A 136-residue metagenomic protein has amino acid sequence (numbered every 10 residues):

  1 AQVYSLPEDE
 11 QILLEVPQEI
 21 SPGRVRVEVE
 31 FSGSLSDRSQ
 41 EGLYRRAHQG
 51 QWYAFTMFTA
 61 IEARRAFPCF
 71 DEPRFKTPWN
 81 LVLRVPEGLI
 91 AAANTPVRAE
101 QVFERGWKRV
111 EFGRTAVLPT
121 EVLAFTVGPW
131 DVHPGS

Functional and structural regions predicted by a protein language model:
A1-H48, R105: A surface-exposed beta-strand-loop module
Q11-L13, A54, R109: Ordered hydrophobic segments in well-structured contexts
Q49-W52, P73: N-terminal, polar/Ser/Thr-rich
Q51-W52, A63-F67: Edge strands and adjacent loops of beta-rich recognition modules
T56-I61, C69-S136: Hydrophobic helix-coil surface modules that form long, contiguous segments used for peptide/substrate interaction
